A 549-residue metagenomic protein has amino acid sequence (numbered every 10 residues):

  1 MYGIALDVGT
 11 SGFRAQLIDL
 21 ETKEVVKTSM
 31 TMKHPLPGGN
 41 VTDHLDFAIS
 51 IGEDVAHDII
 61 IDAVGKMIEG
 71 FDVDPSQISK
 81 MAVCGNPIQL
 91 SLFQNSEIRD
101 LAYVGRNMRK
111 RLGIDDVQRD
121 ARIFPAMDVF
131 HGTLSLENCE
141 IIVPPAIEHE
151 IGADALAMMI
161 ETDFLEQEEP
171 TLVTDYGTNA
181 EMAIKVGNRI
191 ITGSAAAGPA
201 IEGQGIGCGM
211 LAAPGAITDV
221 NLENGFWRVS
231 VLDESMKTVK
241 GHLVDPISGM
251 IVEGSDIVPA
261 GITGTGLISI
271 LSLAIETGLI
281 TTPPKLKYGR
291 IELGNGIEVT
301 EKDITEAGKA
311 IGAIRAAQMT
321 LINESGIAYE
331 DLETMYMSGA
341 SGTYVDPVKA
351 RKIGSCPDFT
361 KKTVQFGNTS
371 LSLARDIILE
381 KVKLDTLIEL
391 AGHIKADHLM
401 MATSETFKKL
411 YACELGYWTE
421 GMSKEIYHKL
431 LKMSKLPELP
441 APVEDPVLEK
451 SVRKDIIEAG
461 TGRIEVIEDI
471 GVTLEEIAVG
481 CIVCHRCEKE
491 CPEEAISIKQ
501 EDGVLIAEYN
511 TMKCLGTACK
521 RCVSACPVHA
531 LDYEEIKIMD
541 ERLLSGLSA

Functional and structural regions predicted by a protein language model:
M1, E137-T171, I322-E324: Conserved phosphate-binding catalytic cores of ATP/NTP-utilizing and phosphoryl-transfer enzymes
M1-A102, E150-A153, K489: N-terminal glycine/serine-rich phosphate-binding loop of ATP-dependent small-molecule kinases, especially carbohydrate
G9, A15, L20-N40, L101-G113 (+4 more regions): Glycine-rich phosphate-binding loop of actin/hexokinase-like ATP-binding domains
D62-F71, M158, A307-E330: Phosphate/ATP-binding catalytic cores across multiple sugar-kinase/actin-like superfamilies, primarily ASKHA
L92-A157, Q204-G205: Glycine-rich phosphate-binding loop and adjoining helix at the ATP-binding site of ATP-dependent phosphoryl-transfer
T133-A155, D376-I482, E490: Acidic, glycine/GT-rich loop-and beta-edge segments that sit at the periphery of enzyme/chaperone cores
V186-N188, I327-A391: Catalytic phosphate/nucleotide-handling subdomain of diverse soluble enzymes
R486-G503, C519-M539: Iron-sulfur cluster-binding cysteine motifs and their immediate structural context in ferredoxin-like electron-transfer
